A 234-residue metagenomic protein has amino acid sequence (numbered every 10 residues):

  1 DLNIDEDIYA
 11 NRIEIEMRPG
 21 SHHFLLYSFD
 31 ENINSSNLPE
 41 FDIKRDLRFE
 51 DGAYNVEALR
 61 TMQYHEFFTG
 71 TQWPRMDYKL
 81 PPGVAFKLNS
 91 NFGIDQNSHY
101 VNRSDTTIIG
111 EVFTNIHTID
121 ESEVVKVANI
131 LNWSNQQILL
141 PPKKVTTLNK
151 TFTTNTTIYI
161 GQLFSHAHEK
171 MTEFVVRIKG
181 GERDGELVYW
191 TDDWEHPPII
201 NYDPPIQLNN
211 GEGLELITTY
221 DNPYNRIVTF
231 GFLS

Functional and structural regions predicted by a protein language model:
D1-Y159, F164-S234: Beta-strand-centric surfaces of beta-sandwich/beta-rich domains
